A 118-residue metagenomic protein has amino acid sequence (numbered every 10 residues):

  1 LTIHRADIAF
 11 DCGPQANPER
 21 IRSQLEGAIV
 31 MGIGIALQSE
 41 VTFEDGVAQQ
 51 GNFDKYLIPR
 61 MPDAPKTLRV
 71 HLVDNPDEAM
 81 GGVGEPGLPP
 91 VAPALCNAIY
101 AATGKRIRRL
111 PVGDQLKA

Functional and structural regions predicted by a protein language model:
L1-A118: Cofactor-binding beta-sheet edge motifs in enzyme active sites
